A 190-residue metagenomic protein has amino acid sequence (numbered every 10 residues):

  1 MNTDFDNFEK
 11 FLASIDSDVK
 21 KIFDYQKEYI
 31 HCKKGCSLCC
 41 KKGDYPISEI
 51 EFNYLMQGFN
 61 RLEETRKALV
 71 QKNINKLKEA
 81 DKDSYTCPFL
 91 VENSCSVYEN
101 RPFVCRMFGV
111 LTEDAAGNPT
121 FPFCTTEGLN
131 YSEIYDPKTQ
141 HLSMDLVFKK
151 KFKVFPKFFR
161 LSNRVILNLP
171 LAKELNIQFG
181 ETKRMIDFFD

Functional and structural regions predicted by a protein language model:
M1-L38, K42-D190: Short loop/turn segments that flank or connect secondary-structure elements
